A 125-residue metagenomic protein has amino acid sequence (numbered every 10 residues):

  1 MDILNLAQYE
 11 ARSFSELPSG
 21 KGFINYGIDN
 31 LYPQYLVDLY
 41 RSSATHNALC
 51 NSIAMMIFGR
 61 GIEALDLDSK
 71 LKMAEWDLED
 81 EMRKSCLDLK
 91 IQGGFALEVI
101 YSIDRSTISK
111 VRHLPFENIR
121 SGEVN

Functional and structural regions predicted by a protein language model:
M1-V124: Flexible, gly/proline-biased loop segments at the beginnings of proteins or at boundaries between secondary-structure
